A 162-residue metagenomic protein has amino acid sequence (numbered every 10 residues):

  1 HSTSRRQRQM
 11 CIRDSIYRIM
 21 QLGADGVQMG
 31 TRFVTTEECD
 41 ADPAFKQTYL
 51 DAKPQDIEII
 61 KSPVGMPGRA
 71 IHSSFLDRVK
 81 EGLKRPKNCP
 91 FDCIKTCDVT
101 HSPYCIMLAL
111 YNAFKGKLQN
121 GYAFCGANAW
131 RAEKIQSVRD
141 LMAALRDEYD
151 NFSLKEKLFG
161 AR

Functional and structural regions predicted by a protein language model:
H1-R8, I12: Single conserved hydrophobic/aromatic residue that forms the stacking wall/gate of nucleotide- or nucleobase-binding
I16-R162: Conserved active-site-proximal phosphate/metal-binding subdomains
